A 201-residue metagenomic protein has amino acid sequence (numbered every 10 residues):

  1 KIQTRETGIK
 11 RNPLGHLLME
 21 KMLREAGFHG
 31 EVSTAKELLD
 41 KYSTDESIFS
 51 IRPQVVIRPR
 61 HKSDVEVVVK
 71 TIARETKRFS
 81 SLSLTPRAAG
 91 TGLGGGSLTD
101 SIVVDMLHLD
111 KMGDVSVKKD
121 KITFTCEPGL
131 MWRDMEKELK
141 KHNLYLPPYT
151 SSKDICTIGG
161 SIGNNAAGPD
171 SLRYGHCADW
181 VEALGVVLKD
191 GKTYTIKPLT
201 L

Functional and structural regions predicted by a protein language model:
K1-K70, T91-I122, S151, Y174: N-terminal flexible segment immediately upstream of the FAD-binding catalytic core in FAD-dependent oxidoreductases
M22, A26, V68-T71, E75 (+3 more regions): Generic, well-ordered alpha-helical scaffold segments in large soluble proteins
G30-V32, Q54-V56, S81-T85, S101-V103 (+4 more regions): Structural motif
S63, T71-S81: Short, solvent-exposed loop/edge-beta patches enriched in aromatic
R78, L84-P86, T91-L93: Active-site cofactor/substrate anionic-group-binding motifs, chiefly glycine- and Lys/Arg-rich phosphate-binding loops
K111-K118, I122-L201: FAD-binding subdomain of flavoenzyme oxidoreductases
